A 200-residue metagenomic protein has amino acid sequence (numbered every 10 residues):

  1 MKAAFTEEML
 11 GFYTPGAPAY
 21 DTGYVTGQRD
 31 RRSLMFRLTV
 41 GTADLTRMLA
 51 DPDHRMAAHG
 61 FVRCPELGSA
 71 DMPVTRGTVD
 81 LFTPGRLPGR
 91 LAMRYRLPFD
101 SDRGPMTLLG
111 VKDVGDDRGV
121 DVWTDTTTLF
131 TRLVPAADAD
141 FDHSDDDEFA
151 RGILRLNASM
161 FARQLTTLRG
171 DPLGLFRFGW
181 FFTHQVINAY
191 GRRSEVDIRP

Functional and structural regions predicted by a protein language model:
M1-P200: Beta-strand-enriched cores of mature, soluble protein domains
